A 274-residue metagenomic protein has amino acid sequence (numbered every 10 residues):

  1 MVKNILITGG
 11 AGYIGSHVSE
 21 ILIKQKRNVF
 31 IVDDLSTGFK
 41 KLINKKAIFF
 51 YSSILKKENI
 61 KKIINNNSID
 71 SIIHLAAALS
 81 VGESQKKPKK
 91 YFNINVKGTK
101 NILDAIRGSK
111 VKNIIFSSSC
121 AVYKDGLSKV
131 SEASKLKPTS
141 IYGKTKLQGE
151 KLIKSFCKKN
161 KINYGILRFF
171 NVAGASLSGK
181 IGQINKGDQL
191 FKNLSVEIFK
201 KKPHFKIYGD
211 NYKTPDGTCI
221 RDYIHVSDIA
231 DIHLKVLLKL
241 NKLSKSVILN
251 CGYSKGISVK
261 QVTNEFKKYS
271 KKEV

Functional and structural regions predicted by a protein language model:
M1-A173: N-terminal Rossmann-like NAD(P)+-binding domain of SDR-like oxidoreductases, especially those catalyzing
I14, L190, S258: Conserved alpha-helical elements of sugar-nucleotide-dependent glycosyltransferases
K40, N171-L190, K202-R221: Short, flexible, glycine-rich and Lys/Arg-enriched loop motifs at helix boundaries that contact anionic partners
S52, K56, Q183-G187, K255: Residue-level signature of the cytosolic catalytic core of signaling kinases
F92, T139-L147, I181-K192, D222-Y223: Short-chain dehydrogenase/reductase
R107, S155-K159, G187-I198: Basic phosphate/pyrophosphate-binding loop/patch that engages nucleotide-derived ligands
Q148, L152, F156, L190-N193 (+2 more regions): Hydrophobic alpha-helix immediately C-terminal to the catalytic Tyr-X-X-X-Lys motif of short-chain
N193-V274: C-terminal substrate-binding subdomain of Rossmann-fold SDR/epimerase-dehydratase oxidoreductases
